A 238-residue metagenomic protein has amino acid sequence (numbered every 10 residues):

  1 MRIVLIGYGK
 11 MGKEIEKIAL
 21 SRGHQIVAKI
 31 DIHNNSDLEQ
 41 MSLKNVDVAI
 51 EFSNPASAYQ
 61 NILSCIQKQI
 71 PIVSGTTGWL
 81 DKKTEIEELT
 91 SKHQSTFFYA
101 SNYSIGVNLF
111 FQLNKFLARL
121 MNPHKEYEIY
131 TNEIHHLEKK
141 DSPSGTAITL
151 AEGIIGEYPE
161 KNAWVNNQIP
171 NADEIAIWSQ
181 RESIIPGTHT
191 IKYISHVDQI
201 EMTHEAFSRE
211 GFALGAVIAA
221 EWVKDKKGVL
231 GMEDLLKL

Functional and structural regions predicted by a protein language model:
R2-I6, K10-L43, K125-L238: C-terminal substrate-binding/catalytic lobe of Rossmann-fold NAD(P)-dependent oxidoreductases
I32-N35, T76-L80, Y103: Short, acidic/turn-prone active-site loops that include or flank metal/cofactor- and phosphate-binding residues
M41-S42, V48, F52-G75, T84-I86: Rossmann-fold NAD(P) dinucleotide-binding segment
P71, I86-S104, M121, Y127 (+1 more regions): Rossmann-fold dehydrogenase core element
T76-F97, N108, L113-R119: Rossmann-fold NAD(P)-binding glycine/threonine-rich loop
